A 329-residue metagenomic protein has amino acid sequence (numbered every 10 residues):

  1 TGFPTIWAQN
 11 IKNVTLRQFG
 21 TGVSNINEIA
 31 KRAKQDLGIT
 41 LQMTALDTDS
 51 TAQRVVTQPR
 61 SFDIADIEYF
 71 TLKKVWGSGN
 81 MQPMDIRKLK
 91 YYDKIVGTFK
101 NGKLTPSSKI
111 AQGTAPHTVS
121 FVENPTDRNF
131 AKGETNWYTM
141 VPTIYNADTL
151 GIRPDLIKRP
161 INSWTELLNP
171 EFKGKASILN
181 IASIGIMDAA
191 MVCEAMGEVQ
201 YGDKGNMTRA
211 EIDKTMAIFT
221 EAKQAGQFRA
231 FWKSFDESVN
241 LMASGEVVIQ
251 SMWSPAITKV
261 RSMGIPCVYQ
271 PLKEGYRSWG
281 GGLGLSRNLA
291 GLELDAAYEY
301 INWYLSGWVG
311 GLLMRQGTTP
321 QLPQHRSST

Functional and structural regions predicted by a protein language model:
T1-A8: N-terminal export signals
A8, G284-T329: Mature extracytoplasmic/periplasmic domains
Q9-S78, V239: Early extracytoplasmic/lumenal segment of secretory-pathway proteins
R17-G20, Q42-A45, D63-D66, P142 (+5 more regions): Structural recognition of the beta-strand scaffold that forms the well-ordered cores of secreted hydrolase catalytic
S24, W76-E237: Extracytoplasmic ligand-binding site segments that recognize negatively charged/polar headgroups
I39, Q58-I67, N80-Q82, F172-K175 (+2 more regions): Alpha-to-beta junction loops
D47-T48, D66-T71, A182, S234-F235 (+1 more regions): Beta->alpha turn/N-cap motifs
Q227-L289, S327-S328: Extracytoplasmic/periplasmic substrate-binding proteins
